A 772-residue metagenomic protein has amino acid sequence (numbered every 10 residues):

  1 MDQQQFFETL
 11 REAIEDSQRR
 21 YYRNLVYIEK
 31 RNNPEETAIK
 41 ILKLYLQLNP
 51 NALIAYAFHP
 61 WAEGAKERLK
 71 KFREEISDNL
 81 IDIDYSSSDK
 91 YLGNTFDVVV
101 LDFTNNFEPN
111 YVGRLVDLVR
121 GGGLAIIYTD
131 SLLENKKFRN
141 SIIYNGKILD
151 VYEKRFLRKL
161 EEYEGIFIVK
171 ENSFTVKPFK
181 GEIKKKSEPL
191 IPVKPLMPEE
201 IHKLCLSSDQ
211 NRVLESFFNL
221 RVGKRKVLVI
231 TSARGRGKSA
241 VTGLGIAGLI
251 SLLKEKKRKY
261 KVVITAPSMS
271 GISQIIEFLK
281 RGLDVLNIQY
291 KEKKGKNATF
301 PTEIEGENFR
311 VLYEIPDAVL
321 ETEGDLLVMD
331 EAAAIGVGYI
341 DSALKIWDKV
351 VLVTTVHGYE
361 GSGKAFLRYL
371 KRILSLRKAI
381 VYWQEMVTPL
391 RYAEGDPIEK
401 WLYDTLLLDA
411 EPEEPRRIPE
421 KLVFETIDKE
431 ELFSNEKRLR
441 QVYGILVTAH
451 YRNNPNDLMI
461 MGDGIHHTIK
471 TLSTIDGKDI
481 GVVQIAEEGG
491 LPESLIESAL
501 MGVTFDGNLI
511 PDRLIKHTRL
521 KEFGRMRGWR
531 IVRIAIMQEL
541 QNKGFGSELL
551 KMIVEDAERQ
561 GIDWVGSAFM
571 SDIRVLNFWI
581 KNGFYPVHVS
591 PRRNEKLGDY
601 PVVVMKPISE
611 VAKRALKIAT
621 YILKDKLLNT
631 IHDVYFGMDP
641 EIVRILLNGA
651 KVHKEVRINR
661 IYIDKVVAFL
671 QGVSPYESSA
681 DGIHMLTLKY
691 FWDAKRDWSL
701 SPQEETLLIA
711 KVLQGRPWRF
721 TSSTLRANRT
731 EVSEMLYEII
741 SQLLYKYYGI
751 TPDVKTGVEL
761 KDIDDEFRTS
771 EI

Functional and structural regions predicted by a protein language model:
D2-A13, H202-K224: N-terminal pre-P-loop "Q-motif" helix
Q3-P60, K224-L244: Glycine-rich P-loop/Walker A and Walker A-like loops and their local beta1-loop-alpha1 context in P-loop NTPases
K66-G93, S270, Q274-L320: Inter-Walker segment of RecA-like/P-loop motor cores
D78-R114, E305-S342: Conserved RecA-like ASCE ATPase "motif II neighborhood" in helicase/translocase motors
N145-S208, R372-E414: Conserved coupling/interface region of RecA-like P-loop/ASCE motor cores
T242, R533, Q541-A557: Conserved acetyl-CoA-binding loop-helix of GNAT-fold acetyltransferases
N287-E307, E314-A318, L326, G338 (+3 more regions): Terminal substrate-recognition subdomain of acyl/acetyltransferases
T426-G477, G481-E487: Conserved helicase/translocase motor-coupling segment
